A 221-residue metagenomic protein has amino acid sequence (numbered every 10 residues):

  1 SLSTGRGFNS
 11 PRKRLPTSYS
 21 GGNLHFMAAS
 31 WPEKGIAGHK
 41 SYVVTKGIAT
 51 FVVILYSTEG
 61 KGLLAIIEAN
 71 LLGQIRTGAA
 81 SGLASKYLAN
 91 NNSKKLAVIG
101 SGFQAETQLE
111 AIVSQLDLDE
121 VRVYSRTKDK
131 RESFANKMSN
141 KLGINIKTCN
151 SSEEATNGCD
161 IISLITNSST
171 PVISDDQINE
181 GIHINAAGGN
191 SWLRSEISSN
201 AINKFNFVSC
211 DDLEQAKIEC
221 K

Functional and structural regions predicted by a protein language model:
S1-Q74, G82, N92: N-terminal ligand-binding/catalytic initiation module
L88-K95, D117, N179-E180: Short helix-loop-beta connector
S101-G102: Glycine-rich Rossmann-fold phosphate-binding loop(s) that bind the pyrophosphate of adenine dinucleotide cofactors
Q115-S139: NAD(P)-binding Rossmann-fold cofactor-contacting core
L142-C159, D175-D176: Short acidic low-complexity segments
N157-G158, N179-E180, K204: Alpha-helix C-terminal capping/helix-to-coil transition sites in glycosyltransferase folds
S168-H183, S195-S199: Rossmann-fold NAD(P) dinucleotide-binding segment
A187-K221: Rossmann-fold NAD(P)-binding glycine/threonine-rich loop
